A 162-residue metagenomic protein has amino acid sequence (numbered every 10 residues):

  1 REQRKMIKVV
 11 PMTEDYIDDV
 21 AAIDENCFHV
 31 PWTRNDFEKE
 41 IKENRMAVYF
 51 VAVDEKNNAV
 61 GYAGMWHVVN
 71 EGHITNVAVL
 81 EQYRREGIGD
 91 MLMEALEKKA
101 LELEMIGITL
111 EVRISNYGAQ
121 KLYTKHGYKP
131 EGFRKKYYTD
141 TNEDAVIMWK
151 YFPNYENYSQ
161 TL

Functional and structural regions predicted by a protein language model:
R1-K5: Short, Lys/Arg-enriched N-terminal segments with co-localized hydrophobic residues within the first ~10-30 amino acids
V9, R85, V112, P130: Conserved SAM-binding loop
P11-R84, M93-A95, K99, L103 (+3 more regions): Acetyl-CoA-dependent GNAT
I74, I108-V112: Conserved hydrophobic beta-strand within the GNAT/NAT acetyltransferase core sheet that lines the active-site cleft
M93, S115-A119, K136-T141: Short glycine/proline-centered loop/turn elements that form peptide/ligand docking sites
E111, T124, K129-V146: Conserved catalytic-core motifs of GNAT/GCN5-like acyltransferases
